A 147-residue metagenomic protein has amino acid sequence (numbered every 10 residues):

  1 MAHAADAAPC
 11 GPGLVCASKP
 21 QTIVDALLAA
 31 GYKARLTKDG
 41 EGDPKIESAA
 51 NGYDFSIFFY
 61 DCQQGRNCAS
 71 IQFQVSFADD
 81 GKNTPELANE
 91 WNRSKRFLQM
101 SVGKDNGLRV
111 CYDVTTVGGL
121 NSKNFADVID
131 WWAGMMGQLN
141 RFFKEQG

Functional and structural regions predicted by a protein language model:
H3-G52: Charge-rich, low-complexity N-terminal segments
P9-L14, Q72-F77, V114-A126: Second-shell loop/turn segments in exported
L14, A69-C111: Short, internal acidic amphipathic alpha-helical interface segments that mediate docking to partner proteins
P20, V24-L27, P85-A88, S122 (+2 more regions): Extracytoplasmic/secreted envelope proteins and their assembly/folding machinery, especially bacterial periplasmic
L28, Y32, G137-K144: Sec-exported extracytoplasmic/periplasmic mature domains
L36-G42, Q63, S101-N106: Short, ordered beta-strand-loop transition motifs
A49-D80: Long, continuous compositionally biased terminal/linker segments
R96-N140: A short, solvent-exposed beta-edge/loop patch
